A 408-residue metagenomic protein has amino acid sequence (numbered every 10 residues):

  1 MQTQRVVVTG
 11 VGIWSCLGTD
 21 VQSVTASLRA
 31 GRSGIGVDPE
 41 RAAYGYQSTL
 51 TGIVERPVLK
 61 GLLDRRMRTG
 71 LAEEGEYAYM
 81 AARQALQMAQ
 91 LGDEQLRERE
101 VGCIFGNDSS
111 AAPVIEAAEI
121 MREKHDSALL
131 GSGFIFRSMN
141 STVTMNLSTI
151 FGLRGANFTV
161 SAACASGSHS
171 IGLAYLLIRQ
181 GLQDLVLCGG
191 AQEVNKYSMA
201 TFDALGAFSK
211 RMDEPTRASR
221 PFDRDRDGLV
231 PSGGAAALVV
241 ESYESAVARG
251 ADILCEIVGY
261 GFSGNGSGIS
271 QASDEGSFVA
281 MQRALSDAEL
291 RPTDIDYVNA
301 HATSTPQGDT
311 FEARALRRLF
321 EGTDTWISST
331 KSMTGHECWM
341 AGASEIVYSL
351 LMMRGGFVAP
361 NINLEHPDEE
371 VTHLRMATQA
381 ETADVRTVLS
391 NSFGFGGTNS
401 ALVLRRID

Functional and structural regions predicted by a protein language model:
M1-M67, A89, E244-E256, V347-N361 (+2 more regions): ACP-dependent fatty acid/polyketide chain-elongation machinery
R5-T9, R32-V37, D213-A288, Y297: Condensing-enzyme catalytic core mediating Claisen C-C bond formation in acyl metabolism
V8, S23, R29-A162, A191-M199 (+1 more regions): Conserved beta-ketoacyl condensing-enzyme motif
V8-G10, L28, A82, C103 (+11 more regions): Conserved small-residue
A78-L91, N140-V143, S148-A191, L229-A251 (+3 more regions): Active-site-proximal alpha-helical scaffold in enzymes
A85-R99, A246-I253, M281-Y297, L319-E321: Phosphate/pyrophosphate-binding loops at sites that engage ATP/ADP/AMP, CoA/4′-phosphopantetheine, polyphosphate
K124-G131, G172, L176, E193-A248 (+1 more regions): Glycine-/small-residue-rich "gating" segment that lines the acyl/pantetheine channel and substrate pocket
L182-D227, Y260-A272, A300-D309, D324-L374: Acyl-CoA/ACP chain-elongation machinery
